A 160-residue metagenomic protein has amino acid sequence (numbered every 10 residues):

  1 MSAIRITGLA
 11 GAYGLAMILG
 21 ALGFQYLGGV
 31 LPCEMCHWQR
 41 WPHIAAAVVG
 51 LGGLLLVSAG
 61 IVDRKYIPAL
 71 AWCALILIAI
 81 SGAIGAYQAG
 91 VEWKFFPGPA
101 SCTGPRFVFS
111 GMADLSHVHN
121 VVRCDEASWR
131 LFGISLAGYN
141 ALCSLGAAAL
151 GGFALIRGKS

Functional and structural regions predicted by a protein language model:
M1-A12, V62-G82, A148-A149: Interfacial segments of alpha-helical transmembrane regions
T7-G8, M17-G29, Q39, V57-S58: N-terminal cysteine/histidine-rich coordination modules
A16-Q25, A79-F95: C-terminal TM-helix exit segments that contain a strictly Trp-centered aromatic cap at the helix terminus
L19-G23, L51, A127, G152: Alpha-helical transmembrane segments of multipass membrane proteins
V30-A45: Loop-to-helix transition at the N-terminal end of transmembrane alpha-helices
L51-I61, G152-K159: Structural signal for the C-terminal ends of transmembrane alpha-helices and the immediately following loop
W93-A137: Extracytosolic (periplasmic/ER-lumenal) interhelical loops and adjacent juxtamembrane/interface segments of multi-pass
N120-S160: A hydrophobic membrane-anchoring alpha-helix module
